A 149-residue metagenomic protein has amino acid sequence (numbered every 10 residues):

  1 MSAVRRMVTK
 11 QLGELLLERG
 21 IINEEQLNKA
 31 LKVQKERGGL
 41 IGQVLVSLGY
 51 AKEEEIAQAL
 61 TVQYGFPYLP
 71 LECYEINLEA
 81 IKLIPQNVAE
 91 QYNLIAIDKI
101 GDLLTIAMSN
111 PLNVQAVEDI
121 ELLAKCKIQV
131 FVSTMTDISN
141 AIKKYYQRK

Functional and structural regions predicted by a protein language model:
M1-E118, L123-V132, T136-N140: Non-catalytic accessory regions
S139-K149: Short, low-order "capping/linker" segments at domain edges
